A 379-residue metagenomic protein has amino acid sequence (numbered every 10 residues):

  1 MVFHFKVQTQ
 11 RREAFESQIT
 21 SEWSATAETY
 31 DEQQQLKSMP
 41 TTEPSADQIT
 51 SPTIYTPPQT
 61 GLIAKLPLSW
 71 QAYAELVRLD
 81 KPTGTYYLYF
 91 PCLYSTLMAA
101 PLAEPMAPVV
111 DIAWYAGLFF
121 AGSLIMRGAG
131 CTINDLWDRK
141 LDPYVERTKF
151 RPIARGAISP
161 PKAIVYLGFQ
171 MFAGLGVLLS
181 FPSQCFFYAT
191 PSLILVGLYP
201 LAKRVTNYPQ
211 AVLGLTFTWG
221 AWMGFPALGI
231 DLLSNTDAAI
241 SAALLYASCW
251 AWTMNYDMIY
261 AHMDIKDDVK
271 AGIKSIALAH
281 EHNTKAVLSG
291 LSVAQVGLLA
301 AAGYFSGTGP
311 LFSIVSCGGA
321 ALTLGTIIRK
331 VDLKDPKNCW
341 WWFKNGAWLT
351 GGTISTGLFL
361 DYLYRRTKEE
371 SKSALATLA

Functional and structural regions predicted by a protein language model:
M1-E75, T96-A107, D335-K337, F359-A379: Transit-peptide-like, low-complexity N-terminal presequences and other terminal intrinsically disordered regions
L66-Q71, A301-A379: Extended hydrophobic alpha-helices typical of membrane-associated regions
A74-E75, A129, T148-D237, L244 (+1 more regions): Intramembrane alpha-helical segments
R78-M98: The first (N-terminal) embedded transmembrane alpha-helix
L88-S95, L213-L228, A279, V296 (+1 more regions): Small-residue-rich segments of transmembrane alpha-helices in multi-pass membrane proteins, especially helix faces
Y89, T96-W137, R147, G168-L178 (+3 more regions): Membrane-embedded alpha-helical segments that form the functional core of polytopic membrane enzymes, especially those
M106-L118, P160-V205, V287-C339: Transmembrane helix-loop-helix
G122-L175, W250-G303, D335-F343, W348-L349: Solvent-exposed interhelical
